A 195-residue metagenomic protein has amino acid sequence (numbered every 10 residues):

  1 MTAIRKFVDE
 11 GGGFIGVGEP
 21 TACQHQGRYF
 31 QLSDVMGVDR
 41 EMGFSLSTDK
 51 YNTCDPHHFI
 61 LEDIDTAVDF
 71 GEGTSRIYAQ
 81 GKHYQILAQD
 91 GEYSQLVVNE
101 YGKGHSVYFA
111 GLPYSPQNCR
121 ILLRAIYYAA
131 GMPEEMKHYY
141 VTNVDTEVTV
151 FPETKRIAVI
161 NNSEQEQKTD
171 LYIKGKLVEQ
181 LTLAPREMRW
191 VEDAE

Functional and structural regions predicted by a protein language model:
M1-E195: A conserved amphipathic helix/loop scaffold that creates a polar/acidic microenvironment used either to coordinate
